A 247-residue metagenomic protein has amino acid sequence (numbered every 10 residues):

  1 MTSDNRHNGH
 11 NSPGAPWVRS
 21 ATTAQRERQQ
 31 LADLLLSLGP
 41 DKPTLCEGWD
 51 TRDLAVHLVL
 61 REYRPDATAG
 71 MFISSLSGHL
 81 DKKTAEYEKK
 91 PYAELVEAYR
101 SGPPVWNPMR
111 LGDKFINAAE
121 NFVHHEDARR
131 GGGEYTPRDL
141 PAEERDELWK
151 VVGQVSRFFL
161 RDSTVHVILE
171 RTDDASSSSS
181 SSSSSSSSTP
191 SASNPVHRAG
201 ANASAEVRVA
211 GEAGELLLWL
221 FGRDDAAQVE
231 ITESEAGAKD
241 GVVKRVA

Functional and structural regions predicted by a protein language model:
T2-A21, L38-D41, R64-H79, E94-A247: Structured surface interface patches that mediate subunit assembly and partner/cofactor docking
P16-Q30, C46-E47: N-terminal amphipathic alpha-helix initiation
A24-L31, E88-R100: Short, charged, amphipathic alpha-helices and their helix-cap/turn boundaries
R26, C46-R52, I116-A119, G211: Aromatic- and histidine-enriched alpha-helix N-cap/loop-to-helix transition segments that scaffold the rims
E27-D41: Export/targeting segments at the very N-terminus of extracytoplasmic proteins
P43-A93: Glycine/small-residue-rich interface belts in oligomeric ring/scaffold proteins and their assembly partners
